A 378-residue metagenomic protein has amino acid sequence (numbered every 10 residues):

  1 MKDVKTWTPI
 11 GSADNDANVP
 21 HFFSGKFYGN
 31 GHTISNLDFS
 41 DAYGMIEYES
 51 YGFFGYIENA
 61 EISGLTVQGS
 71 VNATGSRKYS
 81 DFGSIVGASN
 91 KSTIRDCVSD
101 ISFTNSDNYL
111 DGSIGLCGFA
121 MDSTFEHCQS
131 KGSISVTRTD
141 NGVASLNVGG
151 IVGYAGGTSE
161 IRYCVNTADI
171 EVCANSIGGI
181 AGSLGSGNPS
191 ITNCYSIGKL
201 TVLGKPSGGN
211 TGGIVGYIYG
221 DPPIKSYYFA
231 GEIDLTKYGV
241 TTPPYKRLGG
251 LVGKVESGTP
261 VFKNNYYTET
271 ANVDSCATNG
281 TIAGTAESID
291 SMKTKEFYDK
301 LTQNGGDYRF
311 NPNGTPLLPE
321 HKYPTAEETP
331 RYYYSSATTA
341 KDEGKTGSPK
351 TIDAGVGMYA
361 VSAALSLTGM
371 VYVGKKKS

Functional and structural regions predicted by a protein language model:
M1-T346: Surface-exposed repetitive/solenoidal architectures
S288-S291, T339, T351, L365 (+1 more regions): Intrinsically disordered, low-complexity serine/threonine-rich segments
E343-M358: Extracellular Ser/Thr-rich, low-complexity/disordered mucin-like segments
G355-K375: A cross-kingdom C-terminal cell-surface attachment/processing module
